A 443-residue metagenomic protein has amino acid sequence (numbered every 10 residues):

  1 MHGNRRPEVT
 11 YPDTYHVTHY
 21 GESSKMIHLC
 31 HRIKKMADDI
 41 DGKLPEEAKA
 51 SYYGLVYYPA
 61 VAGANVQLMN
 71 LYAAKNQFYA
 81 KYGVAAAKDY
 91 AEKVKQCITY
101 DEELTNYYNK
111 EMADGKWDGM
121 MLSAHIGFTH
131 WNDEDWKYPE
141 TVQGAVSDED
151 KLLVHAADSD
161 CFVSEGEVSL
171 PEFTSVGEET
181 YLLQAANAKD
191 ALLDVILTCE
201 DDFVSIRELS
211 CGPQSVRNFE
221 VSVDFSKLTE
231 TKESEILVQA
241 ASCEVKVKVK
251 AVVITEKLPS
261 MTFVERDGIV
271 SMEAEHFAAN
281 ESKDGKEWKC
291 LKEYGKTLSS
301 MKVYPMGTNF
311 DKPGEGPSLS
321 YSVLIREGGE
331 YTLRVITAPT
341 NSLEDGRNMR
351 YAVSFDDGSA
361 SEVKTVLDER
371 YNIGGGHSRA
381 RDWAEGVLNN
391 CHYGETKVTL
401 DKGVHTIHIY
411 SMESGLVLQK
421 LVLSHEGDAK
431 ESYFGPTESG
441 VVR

Functional and structural regions predicted by a protein language model:
M1-K35, D39: Long, charge-rich alpha-helical interaction segments
M1-R5, V84-E92, K116-N132, L237-V245 (+1 more regions): A broadly tuned preference for mixed-charge, low-complexity surface segments
H2, H16-H19, H28-H31, H125 (+7 more regions): Histidine (H) residue identity feature
H16, A48, L55, A80 (+2 more regions): Generic signal for short, ordered secondary-structure residues within or immediately flanking folded domains
H19, L44-A48, E273: General structural signal for secondary-structure boundaries
S24-Q184, E235-I236: Histidine-centered catalytic/metal-binding microenvironments
S164-E167, S175-R443: Extracytoplasmic
